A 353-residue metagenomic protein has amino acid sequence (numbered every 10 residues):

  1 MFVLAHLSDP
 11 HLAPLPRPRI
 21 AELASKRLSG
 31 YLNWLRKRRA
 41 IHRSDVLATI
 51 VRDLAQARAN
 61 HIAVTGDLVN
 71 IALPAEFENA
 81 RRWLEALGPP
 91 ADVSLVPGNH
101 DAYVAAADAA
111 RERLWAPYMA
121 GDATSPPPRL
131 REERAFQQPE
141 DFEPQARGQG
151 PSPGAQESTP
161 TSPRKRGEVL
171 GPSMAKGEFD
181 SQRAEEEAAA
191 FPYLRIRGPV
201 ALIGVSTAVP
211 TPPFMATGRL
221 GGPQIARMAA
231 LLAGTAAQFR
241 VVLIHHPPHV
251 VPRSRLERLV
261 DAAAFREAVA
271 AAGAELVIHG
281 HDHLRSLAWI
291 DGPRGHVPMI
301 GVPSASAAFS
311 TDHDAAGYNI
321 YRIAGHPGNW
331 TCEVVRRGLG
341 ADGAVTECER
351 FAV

Functional and structural regions predicted by a protein language model:
M1-N79, E85: N-terminal active-site segment of His-dependent metallophosphoesterases
H6-S8, H61-G66, V93-N99, S206 (+3 more regions): Active-site neighborhood of phospho(di)ester-bond hydrolases with catalytic His/Asp-centered motifs
H11-L15, N70-L73, N99-A107, P210-F214 (+3 more regions): Active-site environment of divalent metal-dependent phosphoester hydrolases
N79-P127, D141, E178-R227, E267-A268 (+2 more regions): Extended active-site neighborhood of metal-dependent phosphoesterases/phosphodiesterases
A123-E186: Intrinsic disorder/low-complexity segments
T235-V251: Short acidic, glycine-rich surface-loop motifs adjacent to enzyme active sites
S254-P327: Conserved beta-sheet core of the metallophosphoesterase superfamily
I323-V353: A short C-terminal boundary segment appended to hydrolase-like catalytic domains
